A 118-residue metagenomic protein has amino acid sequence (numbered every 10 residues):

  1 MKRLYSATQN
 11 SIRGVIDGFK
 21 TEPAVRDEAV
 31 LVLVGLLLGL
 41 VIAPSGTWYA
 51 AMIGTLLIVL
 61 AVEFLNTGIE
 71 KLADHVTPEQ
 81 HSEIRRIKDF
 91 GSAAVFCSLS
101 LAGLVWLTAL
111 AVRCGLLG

Functional and structural regions predicted by a protein language model:
K2-G68, V76, Q80-S82, K88 (+1 more regions): Hydrophobic alpha-helical transmembrane segments
